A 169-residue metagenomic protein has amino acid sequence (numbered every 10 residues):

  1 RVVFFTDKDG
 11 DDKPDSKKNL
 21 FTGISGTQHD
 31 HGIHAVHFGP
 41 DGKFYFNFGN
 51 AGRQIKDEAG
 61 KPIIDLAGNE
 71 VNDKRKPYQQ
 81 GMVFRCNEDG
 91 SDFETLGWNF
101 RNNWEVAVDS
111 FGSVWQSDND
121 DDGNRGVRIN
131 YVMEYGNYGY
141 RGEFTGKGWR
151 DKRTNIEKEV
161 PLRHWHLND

Functional and structural regions predicted by a protein language model:
R1-D169: Beta-propeller domains with acidic blade repeats across secreted/periplasmic ectodomains and cytosolic WD/CNH propellers
